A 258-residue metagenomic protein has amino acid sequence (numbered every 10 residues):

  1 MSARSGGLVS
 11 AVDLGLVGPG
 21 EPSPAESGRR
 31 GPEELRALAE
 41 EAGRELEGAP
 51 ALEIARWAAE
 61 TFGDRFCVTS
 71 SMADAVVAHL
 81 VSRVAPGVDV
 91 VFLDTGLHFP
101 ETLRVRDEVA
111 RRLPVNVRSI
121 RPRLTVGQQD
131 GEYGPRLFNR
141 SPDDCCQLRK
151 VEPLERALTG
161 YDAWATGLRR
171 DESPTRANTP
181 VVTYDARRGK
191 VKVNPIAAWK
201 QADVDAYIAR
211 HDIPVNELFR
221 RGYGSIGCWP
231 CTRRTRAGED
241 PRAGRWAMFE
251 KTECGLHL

Functional and structural regions predicted by a protein language model:
S2-L258: Nucleotide-activated chemistry modules centered on ATP-dependent adenylation/adenylyltransferase
